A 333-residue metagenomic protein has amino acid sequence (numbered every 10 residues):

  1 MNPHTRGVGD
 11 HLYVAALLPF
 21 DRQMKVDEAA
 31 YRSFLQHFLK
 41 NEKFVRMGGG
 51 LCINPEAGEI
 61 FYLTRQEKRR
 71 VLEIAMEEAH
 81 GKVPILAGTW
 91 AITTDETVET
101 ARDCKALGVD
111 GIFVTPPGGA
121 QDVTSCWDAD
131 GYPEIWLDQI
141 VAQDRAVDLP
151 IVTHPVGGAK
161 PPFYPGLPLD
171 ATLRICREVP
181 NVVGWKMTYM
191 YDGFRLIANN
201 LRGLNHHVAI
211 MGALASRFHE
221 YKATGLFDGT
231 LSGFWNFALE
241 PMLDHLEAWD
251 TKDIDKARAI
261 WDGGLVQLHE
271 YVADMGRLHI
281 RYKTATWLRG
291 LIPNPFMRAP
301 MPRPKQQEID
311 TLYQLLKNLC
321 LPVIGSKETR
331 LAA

Functional and structural regions predicted by a protein language model:
N2-Y164, M301-P302, G325-K327: Active-site beta->alpha loop and helix N-cap motifs at the rims of alpha/beta catalytic domains
Y13-P19, N41, V45-M47, L226 (+1 more regions): C-terminal alpha-helical cap/extension of soluble enzyme domains
A29, S33, Q66, R70 (+8 more regions): Conserved active-site and cofactor/substrate-binding residues in soluble primary-metabolism enzymes
F34, T100, R217-F218, Y282: Residues within well-ordered alpha-helices
F34, V71, I175, A257-I260 (+1 more regions): A structural signal for short hydrophobic/aromatic patches embedded in well-ordered alpha helices
R70, I74-E78, D103-L107, A142 (+7 more regions): Alpha-helical structural signal in soluble globular domains
A146-I151, P155-V266, Y271-M275: Catalytic alpha/beta core domains of metabolic enzymes, predominantly
